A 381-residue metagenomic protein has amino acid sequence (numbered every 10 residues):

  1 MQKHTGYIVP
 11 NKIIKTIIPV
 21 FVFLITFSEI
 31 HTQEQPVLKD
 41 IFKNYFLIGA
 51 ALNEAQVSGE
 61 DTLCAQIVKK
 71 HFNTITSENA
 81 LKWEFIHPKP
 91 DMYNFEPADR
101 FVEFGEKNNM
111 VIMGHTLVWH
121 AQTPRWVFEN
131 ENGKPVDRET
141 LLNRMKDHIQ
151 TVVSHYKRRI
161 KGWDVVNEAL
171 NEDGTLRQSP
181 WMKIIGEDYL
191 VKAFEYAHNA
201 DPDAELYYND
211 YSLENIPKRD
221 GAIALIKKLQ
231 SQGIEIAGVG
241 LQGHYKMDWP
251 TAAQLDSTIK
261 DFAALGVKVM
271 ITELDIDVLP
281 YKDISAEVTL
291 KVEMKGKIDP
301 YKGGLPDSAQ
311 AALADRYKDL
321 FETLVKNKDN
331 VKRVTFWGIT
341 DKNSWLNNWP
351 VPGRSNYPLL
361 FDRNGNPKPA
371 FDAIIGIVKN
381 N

Functional and structural regions predicted by a protein language model:
M1-Q35: Bacterial Sec-dependent N-terminal signal peptides
E34-C64, V68-T74, E78: Boundary/entry segment of secreted carbohydrate-active catalytic domains
K39-Y45, N53-D61, P180-G296: Noncatalytic carbohydrate-binding groove/subsite architecture in carbohydrate-active enzymes
Y45-G49, T74-T76, V111-M113, I160-D164 (+4 more regions): Structural preference for beta-strand elements that scaffold enzyme active sites
Q56-H71, R144-V152, K218-L229, Y317-T323: Short, acidic/polar
Q56-T62, K82-I86, N143, S344-W345 (+1 more regions): Short, solvent-exposed loop/turn elements at domain surfaces
K70, T74-P88, P97-E214, P280-K282: Substrate-binding cleft and catalytic face of glycoside hydrolase catalytic domains, especially the flexible beta-alpha
H155, D164-E187, Y196, A200 (+4 more regions): Aromatic-rich peripheral "rim/lid" segments of glycoside hydrolase catalytic domains that contact and position glycan
